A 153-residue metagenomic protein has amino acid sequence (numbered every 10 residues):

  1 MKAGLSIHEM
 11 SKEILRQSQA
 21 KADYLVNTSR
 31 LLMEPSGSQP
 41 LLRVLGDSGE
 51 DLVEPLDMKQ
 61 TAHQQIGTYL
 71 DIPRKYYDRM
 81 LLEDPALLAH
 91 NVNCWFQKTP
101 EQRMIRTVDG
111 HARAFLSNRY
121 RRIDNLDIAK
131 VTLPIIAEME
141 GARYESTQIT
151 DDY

Functional and structural regions predicted by a protein language model:
M1-V131, M139-E140: Feature for intrinsically disordered/low-complexity regulatory segments and propeptides
A142-Y153: Long, continuous compositionally biased terminal/linker segments
